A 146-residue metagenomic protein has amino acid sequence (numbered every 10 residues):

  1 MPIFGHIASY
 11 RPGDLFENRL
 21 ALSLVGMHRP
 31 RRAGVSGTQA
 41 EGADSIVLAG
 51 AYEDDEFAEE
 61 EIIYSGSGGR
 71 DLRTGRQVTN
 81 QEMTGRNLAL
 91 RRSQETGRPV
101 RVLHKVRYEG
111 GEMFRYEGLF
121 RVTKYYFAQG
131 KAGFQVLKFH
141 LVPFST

Functional and structural regions predicted by a protein language model:
M1-R115: Acidic, glycine-rich low-complexity segments with interspersed aromatic residues
E109-T146: Compact mixed alphabeta submodule
